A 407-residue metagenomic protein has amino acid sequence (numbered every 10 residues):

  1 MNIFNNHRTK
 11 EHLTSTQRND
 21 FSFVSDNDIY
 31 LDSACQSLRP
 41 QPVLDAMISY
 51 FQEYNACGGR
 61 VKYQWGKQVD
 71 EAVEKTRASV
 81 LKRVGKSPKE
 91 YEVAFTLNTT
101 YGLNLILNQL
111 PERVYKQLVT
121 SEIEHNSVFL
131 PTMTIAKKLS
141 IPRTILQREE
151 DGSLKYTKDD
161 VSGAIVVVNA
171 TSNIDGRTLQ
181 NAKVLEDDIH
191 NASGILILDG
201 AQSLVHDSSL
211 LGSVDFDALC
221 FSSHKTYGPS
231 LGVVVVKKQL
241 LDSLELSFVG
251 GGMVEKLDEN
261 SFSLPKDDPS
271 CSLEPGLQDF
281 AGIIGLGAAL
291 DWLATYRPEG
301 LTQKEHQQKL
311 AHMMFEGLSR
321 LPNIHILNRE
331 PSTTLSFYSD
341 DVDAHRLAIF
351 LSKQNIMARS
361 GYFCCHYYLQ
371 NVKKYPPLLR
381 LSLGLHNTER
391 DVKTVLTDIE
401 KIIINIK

Functional and structural regions predicted by a protein language model:
M1-K407: Pyridoxal 5′-phosphate
